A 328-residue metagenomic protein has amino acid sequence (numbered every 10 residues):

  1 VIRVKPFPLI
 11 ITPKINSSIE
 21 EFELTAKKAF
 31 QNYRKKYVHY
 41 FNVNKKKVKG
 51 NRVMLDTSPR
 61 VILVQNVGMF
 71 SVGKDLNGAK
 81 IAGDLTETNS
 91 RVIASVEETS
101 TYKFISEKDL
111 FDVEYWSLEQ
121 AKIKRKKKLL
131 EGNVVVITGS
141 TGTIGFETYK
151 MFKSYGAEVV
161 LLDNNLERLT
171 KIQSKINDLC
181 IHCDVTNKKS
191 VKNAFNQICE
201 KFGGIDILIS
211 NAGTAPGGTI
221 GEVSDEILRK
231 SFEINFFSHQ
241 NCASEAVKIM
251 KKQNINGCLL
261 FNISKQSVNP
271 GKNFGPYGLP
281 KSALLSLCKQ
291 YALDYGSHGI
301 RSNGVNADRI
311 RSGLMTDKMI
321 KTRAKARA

Functional and structural regions predicted by a protein language model:
T141-G142: Conserved glycine-rich cofactor-binding loop
T148, N269, Q290-I300: Active-site-adjacent segment of SDR/Rossmann-fold oxidoreductases
G204, L285, Y295-I310: Conserved Rossmann-fold SDR core element
T219-I220, I227-F232, R323, R327: Substrate-binding pocket helix/loop in short-chain dehydrogenase/reductase
A243, P280, C288: Active-site helix of classical SDR
K248, K252, L293-D294: Alpha-helical segment proximal to the catalytic Tyr-Lys
S297, A307-A328: A glycine/serine/threonine-rich, flexible loop-to-helix segment that serves as the NAD(P) cofactor-binding "lid"
